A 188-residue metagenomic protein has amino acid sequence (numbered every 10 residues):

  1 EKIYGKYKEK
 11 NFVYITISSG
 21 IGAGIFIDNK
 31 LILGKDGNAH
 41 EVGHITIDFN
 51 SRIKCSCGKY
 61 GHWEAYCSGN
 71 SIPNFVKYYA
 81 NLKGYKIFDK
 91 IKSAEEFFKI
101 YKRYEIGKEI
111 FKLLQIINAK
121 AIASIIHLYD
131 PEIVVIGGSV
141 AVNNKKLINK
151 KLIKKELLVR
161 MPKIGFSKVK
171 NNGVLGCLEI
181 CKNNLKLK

Functional and structural regions predicted by a protein language model:
K2-K10, F49-K54, K59-K188: ATP-binding/phosphotransfer module of carbohydrate and carboxylate kinases, centering on a glycine-rich
Y7-Y66: Glycine-rich phosphate-binding loop of actin/hexokinase-like ATP-binding domains
